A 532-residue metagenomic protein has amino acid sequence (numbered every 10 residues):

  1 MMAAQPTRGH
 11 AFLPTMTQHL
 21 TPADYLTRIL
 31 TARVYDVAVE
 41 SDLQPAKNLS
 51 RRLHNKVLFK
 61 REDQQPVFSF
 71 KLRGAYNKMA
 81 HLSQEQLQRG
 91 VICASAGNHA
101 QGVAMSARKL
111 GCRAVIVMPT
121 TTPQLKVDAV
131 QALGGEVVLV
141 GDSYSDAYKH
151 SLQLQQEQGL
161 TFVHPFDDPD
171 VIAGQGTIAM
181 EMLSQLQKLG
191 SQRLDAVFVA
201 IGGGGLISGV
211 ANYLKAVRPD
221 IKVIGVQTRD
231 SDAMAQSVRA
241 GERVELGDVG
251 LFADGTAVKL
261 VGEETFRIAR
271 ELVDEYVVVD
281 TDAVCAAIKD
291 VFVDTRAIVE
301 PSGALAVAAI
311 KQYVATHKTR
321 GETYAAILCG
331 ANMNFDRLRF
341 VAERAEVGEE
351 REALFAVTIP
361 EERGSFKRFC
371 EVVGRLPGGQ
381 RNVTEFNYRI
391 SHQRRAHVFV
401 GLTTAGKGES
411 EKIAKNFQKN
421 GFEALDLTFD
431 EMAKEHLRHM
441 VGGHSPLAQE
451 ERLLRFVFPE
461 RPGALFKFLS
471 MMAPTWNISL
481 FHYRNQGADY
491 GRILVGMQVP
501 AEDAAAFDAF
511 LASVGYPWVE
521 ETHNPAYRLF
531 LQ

Functional and structural regions predicted by a protein language model:
M1-M2, M16: Short hydrophobic transmembrane-like helices used for membrane targeting/insertion
M2-A3, G9: N-terminal amphipathic/hydrophobic targeting modules at extreme N-termini, encompassing cleavable Sec/SRP-type signal
R8-A464, M471-Q532: PLP-dependent amino-acid enzyme catalytic core
